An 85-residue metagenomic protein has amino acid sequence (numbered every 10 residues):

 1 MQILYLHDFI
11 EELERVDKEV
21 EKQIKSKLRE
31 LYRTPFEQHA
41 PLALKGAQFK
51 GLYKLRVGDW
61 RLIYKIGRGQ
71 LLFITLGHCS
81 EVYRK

Functional and structural regions predicted by a protein language model:
Q2-H7, E11, K22, R56-W60 (+1 more regions): Enriched for short, Lys/Arg-rich terminal
K18-E21, R33-F36, W60: Generic structural signal for secondary-structure transition and capping sites
L28-R29, K45-A47, I63, H78-C79: Short, intrinsically disordered/low-complexity patches at protein termini and at juxtamembrane boundaries
E30-K54: A short, surface-exposed loop/turn module that caps and links secondary-structure elements
